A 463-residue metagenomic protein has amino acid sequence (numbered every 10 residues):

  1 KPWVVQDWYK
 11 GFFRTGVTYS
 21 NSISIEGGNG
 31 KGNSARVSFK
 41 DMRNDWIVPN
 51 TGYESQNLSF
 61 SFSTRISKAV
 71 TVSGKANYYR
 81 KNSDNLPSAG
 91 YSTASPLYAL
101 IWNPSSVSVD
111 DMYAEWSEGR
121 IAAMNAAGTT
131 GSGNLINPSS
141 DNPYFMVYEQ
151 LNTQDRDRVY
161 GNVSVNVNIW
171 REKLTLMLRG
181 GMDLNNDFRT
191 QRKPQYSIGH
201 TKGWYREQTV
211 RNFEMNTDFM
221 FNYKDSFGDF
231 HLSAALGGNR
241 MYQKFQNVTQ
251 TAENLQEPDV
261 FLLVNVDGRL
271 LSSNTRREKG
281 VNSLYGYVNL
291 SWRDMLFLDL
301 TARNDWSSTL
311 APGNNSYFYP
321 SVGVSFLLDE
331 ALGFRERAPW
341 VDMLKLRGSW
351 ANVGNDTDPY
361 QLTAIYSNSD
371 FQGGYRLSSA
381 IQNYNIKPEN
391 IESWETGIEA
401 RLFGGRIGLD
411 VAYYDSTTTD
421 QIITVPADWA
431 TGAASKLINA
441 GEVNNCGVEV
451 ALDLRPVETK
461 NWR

Functional and structural regions predicted by a protein language model:
K1-P49, L86-G90, V107, Y113-P138 (+3 more regions): Residues embedded in well-ordered regular secondary structure
S55, S61-V70, K75-R80, A89 (+2 more regions): Extracellular/periplasmic, surface-exposed regions of secreted and cell-surface proteins
S83-L100: Low-complexity intrinsically disordered tracts that form flexible linkers/tails across taxa
I101-W102, S106-S108: Long, low-complexity, highly charged intrinsically disordered regions
S197-T201: Flexible, solvent-exposed loop segments that connect beta-strands
